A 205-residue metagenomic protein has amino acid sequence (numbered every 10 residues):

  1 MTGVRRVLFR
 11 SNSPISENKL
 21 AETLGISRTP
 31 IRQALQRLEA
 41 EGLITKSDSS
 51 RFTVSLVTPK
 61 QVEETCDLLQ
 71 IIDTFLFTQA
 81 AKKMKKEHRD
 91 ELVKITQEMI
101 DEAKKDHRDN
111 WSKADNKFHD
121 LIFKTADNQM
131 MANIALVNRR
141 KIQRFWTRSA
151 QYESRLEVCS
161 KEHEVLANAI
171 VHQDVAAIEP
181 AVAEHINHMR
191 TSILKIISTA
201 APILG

Functional and structural regions predicted by a protein language model:
M1-G3: Extracellular calcium-associated, cysteine-rich motifs in secreted modular proteins
R5-T78, K82, K124, R190 (+1 more regions): Short linear motifs at protein or domain termini
P30, Q61, F118, E162-L166: Hydrophobic alpha-helical segments typical of transmembrane helices and their membrane-interface/capping positions
T65, L92, W111, D115 (+5 more regions): Hydrophobic packing residues in well-ordered alpha-helices of helical domains and bundles
L68-M84, N116-E153, M189-I193: Hydrophobic, amphipathic alpha-helical faces that serve as interaction scaffolds
D73-D101: Amphipathic alpha-helical dimerization/coiled-coil segments that flank or bridge DNA-binding/regulatory modules
V93-I100, K105, K141-G205: C-terminal all-alpha effector/ligand-binding and dimerization domain of prokaryotic HTH-type transcriptional repressors
